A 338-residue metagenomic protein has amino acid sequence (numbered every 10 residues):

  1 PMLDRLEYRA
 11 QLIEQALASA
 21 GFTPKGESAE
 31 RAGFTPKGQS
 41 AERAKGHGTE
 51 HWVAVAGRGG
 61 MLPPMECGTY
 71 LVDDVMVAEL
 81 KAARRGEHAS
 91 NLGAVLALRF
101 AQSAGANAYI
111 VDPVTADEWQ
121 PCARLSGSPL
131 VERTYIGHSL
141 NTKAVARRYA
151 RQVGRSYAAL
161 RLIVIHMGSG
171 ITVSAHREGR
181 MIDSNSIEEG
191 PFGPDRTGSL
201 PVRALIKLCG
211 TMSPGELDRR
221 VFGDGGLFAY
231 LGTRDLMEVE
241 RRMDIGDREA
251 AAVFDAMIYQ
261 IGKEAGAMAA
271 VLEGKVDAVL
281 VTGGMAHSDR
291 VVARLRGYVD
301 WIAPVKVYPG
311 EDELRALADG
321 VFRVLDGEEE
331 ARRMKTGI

Functional and structural regions predicted by a protein language model:
I13-E27, R43-V53, Q152-S156, A265-D277: Phosphate/pyrophosphate-binding loops at sites that engage ATP/ADP/AMP, CoA/4′-phosphopantetheine, polyphosphate
G21-E27, G48-A89, N107, T115-G127: Short beta-strand-loop/turn "lid" adjacent to the catalytic site in phosphate-handling enzymes
V55-G57, N107-P113, I163-I165, D183-S184 (+1 more regions): General beta-strand structural signal in soluble alpha/beta enzymes
L92-R99, I110, D117, L125 (+5 more regions): Glycine-rich phosphate-binding loop plus the immediately following alpha-helix
R219-G274: Adenine-nucleotide phosphate-binding core of ATP-dependent small-molecule kinases
V276-L295: Glycine-rich phosphate-binding loops at beta-strand->alpha-helix junctions
D289, A293-D319: Conserved phosphate-binding/catalytic loops in two-lobed NTP-binding clefts
P309-I338: Structural signal for terminal/edge beta-strands and the immediately following C-terminal loop/tail that closes
